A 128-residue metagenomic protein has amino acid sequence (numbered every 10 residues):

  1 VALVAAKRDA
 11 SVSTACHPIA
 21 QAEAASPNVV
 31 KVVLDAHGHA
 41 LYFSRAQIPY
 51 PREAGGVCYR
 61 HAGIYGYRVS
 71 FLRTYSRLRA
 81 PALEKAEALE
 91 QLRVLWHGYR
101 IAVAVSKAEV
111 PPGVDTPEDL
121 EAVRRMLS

Functional and structural regions predicted by a protein language model:
V1-P81: Conserved core of the sugar-phosphate nucleotidyltransferase
G56-S128: Conserved alpha/beta core of the MobA/IspD/sugar-nucleotide pyrophosphorylase nucleotidyltransferase superfamily
